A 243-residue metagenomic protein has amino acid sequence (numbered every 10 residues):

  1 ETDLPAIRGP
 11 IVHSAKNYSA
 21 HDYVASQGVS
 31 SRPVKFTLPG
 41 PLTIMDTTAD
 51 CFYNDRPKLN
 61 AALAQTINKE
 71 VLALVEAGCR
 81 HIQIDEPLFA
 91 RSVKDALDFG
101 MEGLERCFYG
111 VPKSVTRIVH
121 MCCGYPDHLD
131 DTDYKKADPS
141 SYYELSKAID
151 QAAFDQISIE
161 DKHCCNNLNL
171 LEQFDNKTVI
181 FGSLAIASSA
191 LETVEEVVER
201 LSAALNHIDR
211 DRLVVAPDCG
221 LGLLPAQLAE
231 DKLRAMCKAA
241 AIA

Functional and structural regions predicted by a protein language model:
E1-A243: Domain-level signal for soluble alpha/beta catalytic cores
